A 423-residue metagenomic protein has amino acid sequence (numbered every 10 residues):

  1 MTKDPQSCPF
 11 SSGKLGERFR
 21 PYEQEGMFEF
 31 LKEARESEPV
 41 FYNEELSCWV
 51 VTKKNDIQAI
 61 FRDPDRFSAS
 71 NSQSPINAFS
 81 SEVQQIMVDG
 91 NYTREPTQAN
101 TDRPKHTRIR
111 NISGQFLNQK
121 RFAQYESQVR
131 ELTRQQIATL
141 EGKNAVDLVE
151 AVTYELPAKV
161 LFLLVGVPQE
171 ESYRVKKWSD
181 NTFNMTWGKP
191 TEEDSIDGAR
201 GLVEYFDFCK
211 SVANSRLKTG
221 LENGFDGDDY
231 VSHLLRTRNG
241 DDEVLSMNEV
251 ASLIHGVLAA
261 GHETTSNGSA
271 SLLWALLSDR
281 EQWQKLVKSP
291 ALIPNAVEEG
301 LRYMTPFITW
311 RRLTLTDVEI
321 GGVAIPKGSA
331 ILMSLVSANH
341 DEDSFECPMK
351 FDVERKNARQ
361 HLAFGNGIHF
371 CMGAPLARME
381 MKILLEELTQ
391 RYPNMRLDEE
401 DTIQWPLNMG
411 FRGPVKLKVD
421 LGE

Functional and structural regions predicted by a protein language model:
M1-E423: Cytochrome P450
